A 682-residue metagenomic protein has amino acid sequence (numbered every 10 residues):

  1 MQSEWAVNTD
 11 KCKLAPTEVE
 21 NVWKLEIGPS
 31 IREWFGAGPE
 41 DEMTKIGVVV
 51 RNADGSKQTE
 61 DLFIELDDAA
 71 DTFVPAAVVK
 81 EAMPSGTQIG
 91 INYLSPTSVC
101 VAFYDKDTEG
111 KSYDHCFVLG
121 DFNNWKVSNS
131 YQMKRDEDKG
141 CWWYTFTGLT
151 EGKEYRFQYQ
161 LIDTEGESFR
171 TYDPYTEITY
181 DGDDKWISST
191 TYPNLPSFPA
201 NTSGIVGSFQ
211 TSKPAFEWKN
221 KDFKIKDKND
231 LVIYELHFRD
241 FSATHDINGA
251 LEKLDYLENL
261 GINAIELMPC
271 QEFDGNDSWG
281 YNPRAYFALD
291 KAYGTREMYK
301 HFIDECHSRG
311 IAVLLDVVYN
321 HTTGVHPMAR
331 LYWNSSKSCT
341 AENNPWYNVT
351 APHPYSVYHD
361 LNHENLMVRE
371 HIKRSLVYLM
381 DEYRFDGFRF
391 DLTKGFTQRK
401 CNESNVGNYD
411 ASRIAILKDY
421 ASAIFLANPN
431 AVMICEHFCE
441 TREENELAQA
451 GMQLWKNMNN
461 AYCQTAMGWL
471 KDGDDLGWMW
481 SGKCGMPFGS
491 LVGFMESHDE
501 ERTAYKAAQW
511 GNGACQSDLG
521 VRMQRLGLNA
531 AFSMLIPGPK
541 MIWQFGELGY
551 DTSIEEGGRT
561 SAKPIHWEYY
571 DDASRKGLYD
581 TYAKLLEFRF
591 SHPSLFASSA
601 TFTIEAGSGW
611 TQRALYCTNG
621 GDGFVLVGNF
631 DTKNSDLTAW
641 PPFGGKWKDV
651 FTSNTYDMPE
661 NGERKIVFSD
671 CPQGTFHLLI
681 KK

Functional and structural regions predicted by a protein language model:
M1-E40, S56-D61, F103-G152, Q160-K185: Aromatic-rich carbohydrate-binding modules that target alpha-glucans
D41-N52, Y155-L161, L679-K681: Short, aromatic- and glycine-rich surface loops/edge beta-strands on solvent-exposed regions
A70-C116, S168-N229: Basic K/R-rich, polyanion-interacting modules in nucleoproteins and related proteins
G110, Q271, W279-N282, L392-M495 (+6 more regions): Active-site-proximal helices and loops of the catalytic beta/alpha 8
F157, L161, G166-K219, R309 (+2 more regions): Core domains of carbohydrate- and sulfate-ester-processing enzymes
G182, A215, K219-L231, H237-F385 (+2 more regions): Substrate-binding/active-site clefts of carbohydrate-active enzymes
S188-E235, D474-V492, S497-R522: Glycine-rich phosphate/pyrophosphate-binding loop and adjacent beta-alpha nucleotide/cofactor-binding cores
P659-K682: C-terminal beta-strand-rich structural cap/linker in extracellular carbohydrate-active enzymes
